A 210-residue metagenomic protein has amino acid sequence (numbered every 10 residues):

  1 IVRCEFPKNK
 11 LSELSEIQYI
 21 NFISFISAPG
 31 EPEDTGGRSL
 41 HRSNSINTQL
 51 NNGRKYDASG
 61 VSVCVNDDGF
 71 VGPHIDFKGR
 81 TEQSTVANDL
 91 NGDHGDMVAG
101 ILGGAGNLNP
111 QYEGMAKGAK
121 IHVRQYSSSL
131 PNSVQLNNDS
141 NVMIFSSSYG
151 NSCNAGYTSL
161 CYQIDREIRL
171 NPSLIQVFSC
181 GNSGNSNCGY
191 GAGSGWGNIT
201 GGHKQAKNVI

Functional and structural regions predicted by a protein language model:
I1-N51: Autoinhibitory propeptides
K8-L11, I17, G95, A99-L102 (+5 more regions): Extracytoplasmic/secreted envelope proteins and their assembly/folding machinery, especially bacterial periplasmic
I46-S129, S140-M143, N154-Y157, R169-I175 (+2 more regions): Subtilisin-like serine protease catalytic core
D67, I164, G181: Active-site glycine-centered loops adjacent to acidic/histidine catalytic or metal-binding residues that shape
S127-Q135, S194-N198: Alpha-helical scaffolding within the catalytic cores of extracellular/periplasmic polymer-degrading hydrolases
S146-S148, Q176-G181: Active-site neighborhood of phospho(di)ester-bond hydrolases with catalytic His/Asp-centered motifs
N182-Q205: Glycine-rich, charge-decorated loop segments at or immediately adjacent to ligand/cofactor-binding or catalytic sites
